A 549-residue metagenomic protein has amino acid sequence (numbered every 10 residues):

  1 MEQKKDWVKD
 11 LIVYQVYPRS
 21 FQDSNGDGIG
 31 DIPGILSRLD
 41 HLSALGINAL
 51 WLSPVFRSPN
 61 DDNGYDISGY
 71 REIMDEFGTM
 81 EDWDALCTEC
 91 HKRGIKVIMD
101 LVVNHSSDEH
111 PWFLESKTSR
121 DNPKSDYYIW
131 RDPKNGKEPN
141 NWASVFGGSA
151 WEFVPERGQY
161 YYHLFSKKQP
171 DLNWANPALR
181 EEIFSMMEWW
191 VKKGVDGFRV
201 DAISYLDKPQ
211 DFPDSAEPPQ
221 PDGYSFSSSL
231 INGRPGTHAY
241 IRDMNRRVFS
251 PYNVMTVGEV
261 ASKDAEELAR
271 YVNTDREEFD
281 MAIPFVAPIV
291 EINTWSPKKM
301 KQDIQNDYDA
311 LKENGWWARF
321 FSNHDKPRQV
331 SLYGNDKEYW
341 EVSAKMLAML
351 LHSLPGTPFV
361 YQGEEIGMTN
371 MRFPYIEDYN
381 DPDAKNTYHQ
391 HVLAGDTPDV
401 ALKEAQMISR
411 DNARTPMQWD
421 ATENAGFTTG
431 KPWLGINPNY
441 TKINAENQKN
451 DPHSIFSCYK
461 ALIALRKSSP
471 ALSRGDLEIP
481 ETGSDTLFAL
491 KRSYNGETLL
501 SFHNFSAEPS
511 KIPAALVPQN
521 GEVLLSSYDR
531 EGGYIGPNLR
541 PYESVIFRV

Functional and structural regions predicted by a protein language model:
E2-E188, K192, Y205-K263, M417: Acidic/aromatic-lined carbohydrate-recognition and catalytic surfaces of CAZymes acting on diverse glycans
K4-K9, S215-D222, F226-S229, A239-P251 (+10 more regions): Loop/helix patches that line or flank the sugar-binding groove of alpha-linked glycan CAZymes
L50, F198-V200: Hydrophobic residues within beta-strands of alpha/beta enzymes
S58-D62, H105-W112, L206-Q210, D264-L268 (+5 more regions): Short catalytic/ligand-binding loop motif for oxyanion handling, primarily in non-cytosolic enzymes, centered on
E89, L114-G158, N293-A310, P398-N437: Core domains of carbohydrate- and sulfate-ester-processing enzymes
P509-Y528: Beta-strand-rich binding/interaction modules
Y534-V549: C-terminal beta-strand-rich structural cap/linker in extracellular carbohydrate-active enzymes
